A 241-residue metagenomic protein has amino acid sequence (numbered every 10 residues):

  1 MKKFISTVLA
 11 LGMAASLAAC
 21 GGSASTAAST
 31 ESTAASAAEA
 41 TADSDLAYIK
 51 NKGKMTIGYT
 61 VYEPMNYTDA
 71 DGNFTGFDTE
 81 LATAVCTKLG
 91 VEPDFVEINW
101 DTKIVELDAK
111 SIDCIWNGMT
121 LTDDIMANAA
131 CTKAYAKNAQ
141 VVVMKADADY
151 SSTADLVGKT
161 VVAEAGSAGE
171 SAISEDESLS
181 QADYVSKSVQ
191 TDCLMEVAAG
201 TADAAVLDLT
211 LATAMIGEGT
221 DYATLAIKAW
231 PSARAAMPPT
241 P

Functional and structural regions predicted by a protein language model:
M1-A18: Sec-dependent bacterial lipoprotein signal peptides
L17-T33: Bacterial lipoprotein signal-peptidase II cleavage site
A34-A35, T79-K88, K159-T160, S167 (+1 more regions): Extended ligand-binding regions for polar small-molecule ligands
A40-G118: Extracytoplasmic small-molecule ligand-binding "clamshell" domains of the periplasmic binding protein/Venus flytrap
Y67-D71, A82-V91, G169-S188, I216-T220: Ligand-binding cleft/hinge of the Venus flytrap
T87-K88, V96-E97, D101-I115, N128-A130 (+2 more regions): Short helices/loops that flank or line small-molecule/ion binding pockets
A136-M144, T213, G217-P241: Periplasmic-binding protein-like
M144-V161: Flexible hinge/capping segments at coil-to-helix
